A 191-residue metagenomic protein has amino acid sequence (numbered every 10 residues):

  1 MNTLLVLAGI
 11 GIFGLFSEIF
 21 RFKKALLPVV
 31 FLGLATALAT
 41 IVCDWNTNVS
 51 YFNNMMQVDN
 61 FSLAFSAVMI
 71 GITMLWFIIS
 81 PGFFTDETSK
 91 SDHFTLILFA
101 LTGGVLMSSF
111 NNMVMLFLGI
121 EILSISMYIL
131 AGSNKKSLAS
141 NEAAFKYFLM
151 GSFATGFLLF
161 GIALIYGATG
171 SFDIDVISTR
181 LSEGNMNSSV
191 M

Functional and structural regions predicted by a protein language model:
M1-M191: Alpha-helical transmembrane segments of multi-pass membrane proteins predominantly involved in bioenergetics
